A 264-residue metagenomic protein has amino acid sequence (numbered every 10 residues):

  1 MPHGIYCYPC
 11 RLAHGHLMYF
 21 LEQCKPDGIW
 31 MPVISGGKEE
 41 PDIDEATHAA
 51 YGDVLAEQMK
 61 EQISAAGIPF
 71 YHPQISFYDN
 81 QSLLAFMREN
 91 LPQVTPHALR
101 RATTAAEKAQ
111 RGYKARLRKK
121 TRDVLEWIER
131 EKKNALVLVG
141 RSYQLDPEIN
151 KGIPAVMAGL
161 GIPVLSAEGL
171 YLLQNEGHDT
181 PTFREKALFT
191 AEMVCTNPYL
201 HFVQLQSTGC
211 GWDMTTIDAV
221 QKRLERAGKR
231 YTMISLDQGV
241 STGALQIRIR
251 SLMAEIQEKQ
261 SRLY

Functional and structural regions predicted by a protein language model:
M1-Y264: An N-terminal assembly and electron-transfer interface module characteristic of large anaerobic redox and radical
